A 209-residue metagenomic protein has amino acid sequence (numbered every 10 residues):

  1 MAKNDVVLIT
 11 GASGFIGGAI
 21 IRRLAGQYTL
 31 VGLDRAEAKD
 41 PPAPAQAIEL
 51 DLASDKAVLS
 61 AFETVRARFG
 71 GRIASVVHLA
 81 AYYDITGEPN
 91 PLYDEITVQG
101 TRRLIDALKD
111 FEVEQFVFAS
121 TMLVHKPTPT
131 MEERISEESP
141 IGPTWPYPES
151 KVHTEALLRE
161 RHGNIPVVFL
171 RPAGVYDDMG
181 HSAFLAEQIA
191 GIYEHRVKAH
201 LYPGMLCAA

Functional and structural regions predicted by a protein language model:
V6-Q27: N-terminal Rossmann NAD(P)H-binding glycine-rich loop of SDR-like oxidoreductase domains
T10, L33, V76-A80, F116-M122 (+1 more regions): SDR active-site strand-loop-helix element
Y28-K39: Conserved glycine-rich Rossmann-like NAD(P)H-binding loop of the short-chain dehydrogenase/reductase
I48-L50: Cofactor-binding loops of NAD(P)H-dependent oxidoreductases, dominated by short-chain dehydrogenase/reductases
L52-Q99: NAD(P)H-binding glycine-rich loop region in Rossmannoid oxidoreductase-like domains and their noncatalytic homologs
R103-P146, V168: Conserved Rossmann-fold NAD(P)-dependent oxidoreductase catalytic core, especially the SDR/UDP-sugar
G142-V168: Active-site Tyr-X1-5-Lys
R161-A209: NAD(P)-dependent short-chain dehydrogenase/reductase
